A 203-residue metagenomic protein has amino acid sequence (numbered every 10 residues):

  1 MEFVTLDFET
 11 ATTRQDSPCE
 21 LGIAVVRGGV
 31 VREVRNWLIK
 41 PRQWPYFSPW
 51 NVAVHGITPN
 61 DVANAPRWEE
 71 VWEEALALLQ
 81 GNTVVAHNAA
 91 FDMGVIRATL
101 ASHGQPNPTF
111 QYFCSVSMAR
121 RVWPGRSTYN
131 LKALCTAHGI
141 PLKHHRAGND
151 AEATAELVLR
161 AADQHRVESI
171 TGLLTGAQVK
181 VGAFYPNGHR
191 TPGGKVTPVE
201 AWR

Functional and structural regions predicted by a protein language model:
M1-F110, P124-G125, L131-H145: Conserved non-catalytic scaffold segment of RNase H-like nuclease domains
N64, A86, R120-R121, G182-A183 (+1 more regions): Short, surface-exposed loop/turn motifs that are enriched in glycine and acidic residues and include a nearby proline
I96, M118, T154-V158: Buried hydrophobic packing segments
Q111-C114, L173: Beta-strand segments within the central parallel beta-sheet cores of soluble alpha/beta enzyme folds
F113-P124: Short, flexible loop segments at boundaries between secondary-structure elements
R126-S127, V179: A general structural motif
A147-A161: Acidic, divalent-metal-coordinating active-site segment for phosphoryl/phosphodiester hydrolysis, typified by short
L159-R203: Acidic two-metal-ion nuclease catalytic site recognized across multiple nuclease folds, prominently DnaQ/RNase D-T
